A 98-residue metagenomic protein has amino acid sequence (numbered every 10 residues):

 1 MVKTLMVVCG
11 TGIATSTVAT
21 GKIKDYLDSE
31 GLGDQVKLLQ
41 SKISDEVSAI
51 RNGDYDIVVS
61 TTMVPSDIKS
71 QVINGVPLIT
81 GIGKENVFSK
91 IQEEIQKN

Functional and structural regions predicted by a protein language model:
V2-K42: Conserved active-site segments centered on acidic
G10, I43, M63, P77: Short, ordered loop/turn segments at secondary-structure junctions
Q40, S60, N74-G75: Structural signal for conserved beta-strand scaffold positions within catalytic alpha/beta enzyme cores
I43-G53: Acidic, metal-coordinating helix/loop segments flanking the phosphotransfer/catalytic sites of two-component signaling
V58-P65: Short, polar loop motifs at secondary-structure junctions
G75-N98: Ser/Thr/Gly-rich flexible loops in soluble cytosolic domains mediating phosphotransfer, phosphorylation
